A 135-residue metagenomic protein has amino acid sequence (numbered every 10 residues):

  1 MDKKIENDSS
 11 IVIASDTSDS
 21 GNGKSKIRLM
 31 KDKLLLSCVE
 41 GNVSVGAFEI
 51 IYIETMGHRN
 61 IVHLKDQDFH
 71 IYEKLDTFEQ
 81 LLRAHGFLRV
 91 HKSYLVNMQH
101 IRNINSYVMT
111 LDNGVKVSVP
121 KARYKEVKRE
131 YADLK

Functional and structural regions predicted by a protein language model:
K4: Membrane-interface aromatic/basic loop that binds lipid-linked glycans or pyrophosphate carriers, typified by
N7-D112, K116: Conserved binding/recognition cores within well-folded domains
F78, E126-V127: DNA major-groove recognition helices of helix-turn-helix
V127-K135: C-terminal output/interaction extensions
